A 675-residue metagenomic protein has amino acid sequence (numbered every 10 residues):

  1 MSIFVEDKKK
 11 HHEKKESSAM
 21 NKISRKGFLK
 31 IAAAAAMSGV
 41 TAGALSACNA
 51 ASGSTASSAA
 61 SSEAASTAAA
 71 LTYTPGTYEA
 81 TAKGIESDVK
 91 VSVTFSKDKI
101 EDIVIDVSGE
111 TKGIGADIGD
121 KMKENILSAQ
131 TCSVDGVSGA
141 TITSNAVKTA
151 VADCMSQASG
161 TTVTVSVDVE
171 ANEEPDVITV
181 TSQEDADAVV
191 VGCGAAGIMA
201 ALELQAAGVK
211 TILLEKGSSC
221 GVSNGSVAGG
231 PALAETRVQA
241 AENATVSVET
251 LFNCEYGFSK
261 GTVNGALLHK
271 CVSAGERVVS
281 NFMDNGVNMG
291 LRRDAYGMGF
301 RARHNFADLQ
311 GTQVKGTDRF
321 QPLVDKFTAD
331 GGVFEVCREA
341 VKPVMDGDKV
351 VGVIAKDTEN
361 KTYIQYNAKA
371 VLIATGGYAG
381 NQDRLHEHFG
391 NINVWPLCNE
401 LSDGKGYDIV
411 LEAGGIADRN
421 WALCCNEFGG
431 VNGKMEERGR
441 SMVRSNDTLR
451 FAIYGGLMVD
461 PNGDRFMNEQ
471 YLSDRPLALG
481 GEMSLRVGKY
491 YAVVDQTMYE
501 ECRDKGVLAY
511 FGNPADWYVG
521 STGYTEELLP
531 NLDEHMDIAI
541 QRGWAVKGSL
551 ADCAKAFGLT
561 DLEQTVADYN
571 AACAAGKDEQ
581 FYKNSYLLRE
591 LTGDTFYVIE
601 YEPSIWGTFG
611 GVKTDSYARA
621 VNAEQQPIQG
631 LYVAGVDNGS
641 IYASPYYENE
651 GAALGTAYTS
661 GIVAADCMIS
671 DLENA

Functional and structural regions predicted by a protein language model:
S18-G39, G43-A47: N-terminal secretory signal peptides and thylakoid transit peptides that target proteins across membranes
A69-V169: Active-site- and interface-proximal helix/loop "cap" or "latch" segments in soluble metabolic and energy-transducing
V104, K342, T560-P645: A glycine-rich dinucleotide-binding beta-alpha-beta segment and adjacent secondary-structure elements that constitute
T179-G194: Beta1/beta-strand and adjacent pyrophosphate-binding region of the FAD-binding site in flavoprotein oxidoreductases
E184-A186, K361-A370: Core beta-strand elements of the Rossmann-like FAD/NAD(P) dinucleotide-binding domain in flavoenzyme oxidoreductases
C220, S273-T362, Q382-D383, G430 (+1 more regions): Conserved redox-cofactor binding core of oxidoreductases
Y366, A370-K434, L654, V663: Glycine-rich loop(s) and the adjacent beta-strand/alpha-helix scaffold that form part
Y407-I409, A413-A556: An anion/pyrophosphate-binding glycine-rich loop and adjacent beta-alpha core in soluble alpha-beta enzymes
